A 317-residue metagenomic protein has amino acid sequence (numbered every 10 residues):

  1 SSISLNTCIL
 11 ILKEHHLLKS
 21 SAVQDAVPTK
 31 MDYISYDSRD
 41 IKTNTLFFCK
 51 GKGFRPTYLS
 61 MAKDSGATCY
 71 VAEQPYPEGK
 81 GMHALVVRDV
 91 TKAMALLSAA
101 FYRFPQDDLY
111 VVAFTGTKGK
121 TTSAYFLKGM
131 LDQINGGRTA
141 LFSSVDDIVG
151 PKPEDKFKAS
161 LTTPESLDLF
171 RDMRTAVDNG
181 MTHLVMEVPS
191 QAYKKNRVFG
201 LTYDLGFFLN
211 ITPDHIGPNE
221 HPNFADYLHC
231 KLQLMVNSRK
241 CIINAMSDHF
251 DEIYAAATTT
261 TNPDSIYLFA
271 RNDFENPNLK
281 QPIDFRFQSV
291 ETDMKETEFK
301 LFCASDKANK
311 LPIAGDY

Functional and structural regions predicted by a protein language model:
S1-L96, A308-D316: N-terminal leader/targeting and accessory segments in enzymes
I41-K42, A62, Q74-A84, V149-K152 (+3 more regions): Short loop/helix-cap segments at secondary-structure boundaries that form the rim of catalytic
Y70-E78, S143-D146, A245-D248, A270-F274: Short, polar loop motifs at secondary-structure junctions
A72, V86-V87, L141, F207-F208 (+3 more regions): Structural signal for conserved beta-strand scaffold positions within catalytic alpha/beta enzyme cores
P75-Y76, D89-K92, N210-D214, A270-F274: Short, acidic/turn-prone active-site loops that include or flank metal/cofactor- and phosphate-binding residues
G79-D89, D155-S160, D204, N262-Y267 (+1 more regions): Active-site regions of enzymes building and remodeling cell-envelope glycoconjugates
M94-A245, H249-D264: Phosphate-binding loop of NTP-binding sites
E220-L228, I243, P263-Y317: Adenine nucleotide phosphate-binding catalytic loops in nucleotide-utilizing enzymes
